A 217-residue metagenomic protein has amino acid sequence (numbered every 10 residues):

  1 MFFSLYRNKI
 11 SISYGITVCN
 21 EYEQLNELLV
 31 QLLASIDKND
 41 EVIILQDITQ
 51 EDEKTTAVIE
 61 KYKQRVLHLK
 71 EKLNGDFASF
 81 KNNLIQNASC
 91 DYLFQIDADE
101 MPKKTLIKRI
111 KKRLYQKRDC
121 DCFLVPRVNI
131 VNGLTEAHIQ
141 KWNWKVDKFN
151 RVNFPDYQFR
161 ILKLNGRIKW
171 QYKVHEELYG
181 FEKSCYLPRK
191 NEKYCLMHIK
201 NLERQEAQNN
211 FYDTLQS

Functional and structural regions predicted by a protein language model:
M1-A34: N-proximal low-complexity "stem/linker" segments adjacent to membrane-targeting elements
E27-Q31, A57-V58, N83, K108-I110: A short acidic, amphipathic alpha-helical/loop segment
V30-K70: Acidic donor-binding segment of Leloir-type glycosyltransferases
D47, I96-D97: Active-site acidic Asp-centered loop
K70-D76: Short, acidic/glycine-rich phosphate-metal binding loop used to engage nucleotide
A78-I85, M101-S217: Catalytic-site signature of metal-activated, phosphate-bearing donor transferases, centered on the GT-A/GT-A-like
L93: Short aromatic/hydrophobic "clamp" motif used to bind/position activated sugar donors
